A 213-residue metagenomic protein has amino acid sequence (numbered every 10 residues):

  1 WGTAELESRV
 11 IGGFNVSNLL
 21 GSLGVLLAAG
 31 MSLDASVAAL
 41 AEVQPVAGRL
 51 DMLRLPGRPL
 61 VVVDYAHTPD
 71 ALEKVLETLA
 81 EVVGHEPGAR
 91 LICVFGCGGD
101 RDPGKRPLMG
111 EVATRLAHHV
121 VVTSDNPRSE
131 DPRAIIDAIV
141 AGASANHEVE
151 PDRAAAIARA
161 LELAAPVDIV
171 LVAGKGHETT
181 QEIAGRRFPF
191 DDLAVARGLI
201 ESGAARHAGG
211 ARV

Functional and structural regions predicted by a protein language model:
W1-T3, R58: Glycine-centered tight beta-turn/hairpin loop motif at sheet-sheet or coil-to-beta transitions
T3-E5, R187: Short, solvent-exposed loop/turn motifs
E5-G12: A short glycine-threonine-serine/GTX helix/turn-capping micro-motif
I11, G21-V213: ATP-dependent carboxylate-amine ligase
